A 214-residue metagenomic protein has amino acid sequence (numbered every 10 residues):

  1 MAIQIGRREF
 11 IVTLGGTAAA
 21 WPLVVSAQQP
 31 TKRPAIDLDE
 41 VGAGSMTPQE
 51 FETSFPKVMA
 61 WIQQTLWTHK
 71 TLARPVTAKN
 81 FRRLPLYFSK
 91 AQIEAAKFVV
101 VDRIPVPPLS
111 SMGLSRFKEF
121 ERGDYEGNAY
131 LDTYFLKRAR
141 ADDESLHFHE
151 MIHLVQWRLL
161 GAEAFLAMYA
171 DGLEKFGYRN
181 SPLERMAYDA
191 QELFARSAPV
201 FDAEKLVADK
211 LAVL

Functional and structural regions predicted by a protein language model:
M1-I36: Short hydrophobic alpha-helices and adjacent helix-cap/hinge residues
T31, A35-M59: N-terminal low-structure segments adjacent to metalloprotease catalytic domains across cellular compartments
V58-T68: Acidic/histidine-rich, surface-exposed loop or edge segments in extracytoplasmic proteins
T71-N128: Auxiliary, metal-adjacent structural segments of Zn-dependent hydrolase domains
F88-A91, A190-L214: Short helix/loop segments within enzyme catalytic domains that coordinate or immediately flank catalytic cofactors
E126-F148: Short pre-active-site segment immediately N-terminal to the catalytic Zn-binding motif
A141, S145, W157-R185: Post-HEXXH active-site segment of zinc metalloproteases
